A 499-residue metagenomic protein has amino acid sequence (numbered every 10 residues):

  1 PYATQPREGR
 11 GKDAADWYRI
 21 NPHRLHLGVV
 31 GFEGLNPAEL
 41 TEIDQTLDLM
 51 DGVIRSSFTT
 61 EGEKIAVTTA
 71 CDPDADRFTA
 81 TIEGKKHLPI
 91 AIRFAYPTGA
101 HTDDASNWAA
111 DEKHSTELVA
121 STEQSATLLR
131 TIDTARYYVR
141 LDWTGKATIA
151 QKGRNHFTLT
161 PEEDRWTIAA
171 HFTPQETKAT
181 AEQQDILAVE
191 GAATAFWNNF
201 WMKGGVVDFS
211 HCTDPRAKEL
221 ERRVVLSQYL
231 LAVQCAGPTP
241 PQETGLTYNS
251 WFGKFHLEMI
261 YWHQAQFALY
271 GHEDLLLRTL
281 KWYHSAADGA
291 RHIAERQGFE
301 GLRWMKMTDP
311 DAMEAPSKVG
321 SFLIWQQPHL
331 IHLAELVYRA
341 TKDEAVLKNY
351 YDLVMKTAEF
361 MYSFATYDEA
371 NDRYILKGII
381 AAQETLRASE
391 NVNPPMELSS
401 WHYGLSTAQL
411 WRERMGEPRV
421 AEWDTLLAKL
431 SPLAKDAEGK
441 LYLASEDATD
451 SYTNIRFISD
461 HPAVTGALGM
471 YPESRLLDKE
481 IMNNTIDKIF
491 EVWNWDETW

Functional and structural regions predicted by a protein language model:
P1-K254, E273, H284-R291: Acidic/polar, glycine-enriched structural segments that form the non-catalytic walls/loops of the carbohydrate-binding
D208-A217, E221, T239-G253, H263 (+9 more regions): Primarily short, surface-exposed interaction patches in extracytoplasmic proteins
L231, D274-R278, H284, R291-R296 (+3 more regions): Structural recognition of the beta-strand scaffold that forms the well-ordered cores of secreted hydrolase catalytic
L231-T239, K254-H256, L275, D288-I293 (+3 more regions): Secretory-pathway/luminal and periplasmic proteins that interact with or process carbohydrate-rich
T244-K254, G298-V319, D372-M396, K440-I455: Carbohydrate-binding/catalytic loop surfaces
H256-G289, P310-M313, L323-A340, E344 (+2 more regions): Active-site core of glycosidic bond-cleaving carbohydrate-active enzymes
K356, F360-W411: Acidic/histidine-rich catalytic neighborhood
